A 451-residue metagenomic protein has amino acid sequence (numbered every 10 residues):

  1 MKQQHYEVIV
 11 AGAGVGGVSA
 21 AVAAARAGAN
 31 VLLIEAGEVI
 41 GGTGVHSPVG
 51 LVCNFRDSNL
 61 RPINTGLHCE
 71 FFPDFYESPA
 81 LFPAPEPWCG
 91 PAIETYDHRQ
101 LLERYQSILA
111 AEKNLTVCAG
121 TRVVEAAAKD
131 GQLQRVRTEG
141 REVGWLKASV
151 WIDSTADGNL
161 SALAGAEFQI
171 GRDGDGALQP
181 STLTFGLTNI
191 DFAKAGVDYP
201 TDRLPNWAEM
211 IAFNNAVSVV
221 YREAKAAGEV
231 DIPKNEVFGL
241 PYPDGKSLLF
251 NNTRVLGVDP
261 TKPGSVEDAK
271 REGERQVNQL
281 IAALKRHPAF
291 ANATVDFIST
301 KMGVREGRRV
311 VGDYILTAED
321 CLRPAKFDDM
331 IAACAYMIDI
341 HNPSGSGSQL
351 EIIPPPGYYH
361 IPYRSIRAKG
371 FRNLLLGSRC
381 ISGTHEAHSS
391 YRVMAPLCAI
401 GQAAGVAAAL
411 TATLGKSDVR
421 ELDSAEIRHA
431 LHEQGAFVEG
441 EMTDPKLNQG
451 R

Functional and structural regions predicted by a protein language model:
K2-G14: Beta1/beta-strand and adjacent pyrophosphate-binding region of the FAD-binding site in flavoprotein oxidoreductases
I9-A11, A20, G131-Q132: Membrane-embedded transmembrane-helix bundle of lipid-linked glycan/lipid transferases
G17: N-terminal Rossmann-fold NAD(P) dinucleotide-binding loop
A23, A29-N30, E35-E125, Q179 (+1 more regions): Conserved N-terminal/central alpha/beta ligand/cofactor-binding core
T43-G44, G120, E139, V143-V150 (+1 more regions): Flavin (FAD/FMN)-binding glycine-rich loop and adjacent Rossmann-like elements that form
E112, D130, H287: Acidic-histidine catalytic/liganding microenvironments
A127-W145: Conserved beta-strand-loop-beta-strand element in the redox core of flavoprotein oxidoreductases
